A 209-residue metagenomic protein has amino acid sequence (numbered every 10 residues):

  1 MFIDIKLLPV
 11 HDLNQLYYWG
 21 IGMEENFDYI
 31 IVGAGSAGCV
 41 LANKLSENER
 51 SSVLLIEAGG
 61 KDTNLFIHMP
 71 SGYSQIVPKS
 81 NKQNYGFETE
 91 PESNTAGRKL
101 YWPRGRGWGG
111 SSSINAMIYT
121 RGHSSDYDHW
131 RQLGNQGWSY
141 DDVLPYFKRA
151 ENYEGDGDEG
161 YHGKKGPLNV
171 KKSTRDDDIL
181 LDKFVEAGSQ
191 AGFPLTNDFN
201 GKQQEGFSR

Functional and structural regions predicted by a protein language model:
K6-G22: Short, Lys/Arg-enriched N-terminal segments with co-localized hydrophobic residues within the first ~10-30 amino acids
H11, Y29, Y85, L168 (+1 more regions): A broad, low-specificity signal marking well-ordered, structured residues that form hydrophobic/aromatic
L16, Y101-G107, T120-R121, D158-G163 (+1 more regions): Short amphipathic alpha-helical segments, especially helix-boundary/capping motifs
W19-R149: N-terminal glycine-rich phosphate/pyrophosphate-binding loop and immediately adjacent elements
R131-R209: Conserved redox-cofactor binding core of oxidoreductases
